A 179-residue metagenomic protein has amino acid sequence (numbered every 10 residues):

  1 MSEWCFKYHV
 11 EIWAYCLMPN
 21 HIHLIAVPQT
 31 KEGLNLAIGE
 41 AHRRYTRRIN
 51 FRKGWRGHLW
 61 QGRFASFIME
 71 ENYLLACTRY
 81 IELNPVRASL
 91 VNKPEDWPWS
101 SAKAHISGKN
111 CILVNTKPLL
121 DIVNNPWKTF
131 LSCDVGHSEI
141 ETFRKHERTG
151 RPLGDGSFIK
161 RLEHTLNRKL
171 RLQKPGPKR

Functional and structural regions predicted by a protein language model:
M1-A14, M18, V27-R179: Short Pro-Cys-Gly-centered "Cys-loop" motif that presents a nucleophilic cysteine in a tight turn
H21: Broad gene-expression machinery/nucleic-acid interaction feature
